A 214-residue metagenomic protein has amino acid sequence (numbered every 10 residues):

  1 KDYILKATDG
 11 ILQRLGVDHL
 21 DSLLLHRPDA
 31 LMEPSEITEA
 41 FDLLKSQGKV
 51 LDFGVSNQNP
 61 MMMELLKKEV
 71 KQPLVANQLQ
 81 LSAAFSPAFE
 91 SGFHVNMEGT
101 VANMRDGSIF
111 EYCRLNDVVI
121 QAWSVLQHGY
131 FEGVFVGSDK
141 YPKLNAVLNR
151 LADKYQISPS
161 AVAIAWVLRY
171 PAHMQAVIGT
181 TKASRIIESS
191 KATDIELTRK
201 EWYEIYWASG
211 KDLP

Functional and structural regions predicted by a protein language model:
K1-L15, M61-E64: Short, acidic/polar
L12-E33: Active-site groove signature of glycoside hydrolases
P28, M32-P214: Beta/alpha (TIM)-barrel catalytic core signal, keyed to glycine-rich beta->alpha loops juxtaposed to Asp/Glu that bind
